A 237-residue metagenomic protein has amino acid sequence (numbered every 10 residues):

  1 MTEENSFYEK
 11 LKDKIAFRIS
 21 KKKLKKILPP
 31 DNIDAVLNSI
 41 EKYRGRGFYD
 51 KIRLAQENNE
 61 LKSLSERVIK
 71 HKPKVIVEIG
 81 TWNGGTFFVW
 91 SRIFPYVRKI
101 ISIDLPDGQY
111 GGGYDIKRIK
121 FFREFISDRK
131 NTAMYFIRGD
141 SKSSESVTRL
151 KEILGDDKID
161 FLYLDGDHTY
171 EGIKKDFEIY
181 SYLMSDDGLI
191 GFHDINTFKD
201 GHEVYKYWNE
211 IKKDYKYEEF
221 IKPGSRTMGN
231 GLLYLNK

Functional and structural regions predicted by a protein language model:
M1-I52: Membrane-proximal basic amphipathic "stem/tether" segments
D50-A55, L61-K237: S-adenosylmethionine/decaboxylated-SAM
